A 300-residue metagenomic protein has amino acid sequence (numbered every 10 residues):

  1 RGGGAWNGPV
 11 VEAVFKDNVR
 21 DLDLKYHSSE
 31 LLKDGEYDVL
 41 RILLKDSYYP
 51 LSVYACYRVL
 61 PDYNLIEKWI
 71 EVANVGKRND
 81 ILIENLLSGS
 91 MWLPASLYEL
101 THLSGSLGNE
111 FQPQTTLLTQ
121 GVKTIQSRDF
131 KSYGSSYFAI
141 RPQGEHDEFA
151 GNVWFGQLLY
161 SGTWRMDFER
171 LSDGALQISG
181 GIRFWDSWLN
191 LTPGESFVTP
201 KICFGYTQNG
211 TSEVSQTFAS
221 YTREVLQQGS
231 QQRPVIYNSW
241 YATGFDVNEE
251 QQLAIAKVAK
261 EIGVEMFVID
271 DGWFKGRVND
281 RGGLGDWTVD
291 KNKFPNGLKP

Functional and structural regions predicted by a protein language model:
R1-E169, W185: Polysaccharide-binding surfaces and accessory modules of carbohydrate-active proteins
G8, E12, D17, D21 (+1 more regions): Short Pro-Gly-centered flexible turn/kink motifs
I42-D46, A55-Y57, K68, G180 (+1 more regions): Short, hydrophobic/aromatic-enriched beta-strand segments in well-ordered soluble domains
L60, K201-P234, Y241: Terminal connector regions
I66, L82, V198, I262-G263 (+1 more regions): Short loop/turn motifs at secondary-structure junctions
I70, P193-G194, Y237, F267: Conserved, mostly hydrophobic/aromatic
A175-L191: Short acidic, Pro/Gly- and aromatic-enriched capping/linker segments at domain boundaries
S230-P300: Aromatic-lined carbohydrate-binding/catalytic grooves of carbohydrate-active enzymes
